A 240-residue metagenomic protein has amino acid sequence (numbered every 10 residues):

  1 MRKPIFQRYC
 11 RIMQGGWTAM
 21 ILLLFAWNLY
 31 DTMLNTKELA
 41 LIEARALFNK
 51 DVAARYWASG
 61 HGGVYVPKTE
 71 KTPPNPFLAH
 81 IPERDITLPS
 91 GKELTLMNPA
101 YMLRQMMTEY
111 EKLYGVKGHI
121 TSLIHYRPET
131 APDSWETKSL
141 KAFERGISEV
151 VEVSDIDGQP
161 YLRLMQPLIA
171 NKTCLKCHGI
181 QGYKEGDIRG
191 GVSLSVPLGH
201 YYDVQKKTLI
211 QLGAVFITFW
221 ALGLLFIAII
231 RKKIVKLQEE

Functional and structural regions predicted by a protein language model:
M1-F6: Short, Lys/Arg-rich, polar N-terminal cytosolic tail immediately upstream of the first transmembrane signal-anchor
Q7-I169, G186-G191, S195-Q238: Extracytoplasmic c-type cytochrome modules immediately beyond a signal peptide or single-pass transmembrane anchor
M165-Y183: The canonical Cys-X-X-Cys-His
